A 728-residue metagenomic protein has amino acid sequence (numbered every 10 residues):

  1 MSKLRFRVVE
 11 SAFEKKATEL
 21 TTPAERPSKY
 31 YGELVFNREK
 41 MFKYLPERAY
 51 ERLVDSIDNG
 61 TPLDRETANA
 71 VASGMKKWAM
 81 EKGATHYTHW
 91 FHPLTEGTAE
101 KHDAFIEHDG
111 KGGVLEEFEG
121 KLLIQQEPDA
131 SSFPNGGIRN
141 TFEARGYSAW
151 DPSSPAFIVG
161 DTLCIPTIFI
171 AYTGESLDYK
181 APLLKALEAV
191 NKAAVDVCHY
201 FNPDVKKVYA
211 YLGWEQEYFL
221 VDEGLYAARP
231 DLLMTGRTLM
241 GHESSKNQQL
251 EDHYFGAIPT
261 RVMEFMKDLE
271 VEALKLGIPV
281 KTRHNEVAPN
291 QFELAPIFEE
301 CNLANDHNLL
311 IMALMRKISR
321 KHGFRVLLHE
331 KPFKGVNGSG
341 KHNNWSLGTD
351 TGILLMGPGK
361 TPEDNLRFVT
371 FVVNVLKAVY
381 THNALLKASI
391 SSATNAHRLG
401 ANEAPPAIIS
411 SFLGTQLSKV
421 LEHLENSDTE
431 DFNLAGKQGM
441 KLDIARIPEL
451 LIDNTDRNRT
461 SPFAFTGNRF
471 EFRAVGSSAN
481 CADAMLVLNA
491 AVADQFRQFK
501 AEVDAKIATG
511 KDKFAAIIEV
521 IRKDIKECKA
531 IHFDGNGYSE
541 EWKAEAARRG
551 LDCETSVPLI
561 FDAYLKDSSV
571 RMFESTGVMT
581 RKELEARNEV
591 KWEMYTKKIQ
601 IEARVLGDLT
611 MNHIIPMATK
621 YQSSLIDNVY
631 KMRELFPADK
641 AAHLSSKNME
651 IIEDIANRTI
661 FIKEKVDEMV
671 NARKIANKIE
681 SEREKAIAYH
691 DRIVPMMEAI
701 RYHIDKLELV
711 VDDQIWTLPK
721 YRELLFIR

Functional and structural regions predicted by a protein language model:
S2, R7-E14, E33-E39, T98 (+1 more regions): Eukaryotic, polar/proline-rich low-complexity intrinsically disordered regions
S2-A24, T141-F157: N-terminal hydrophobic targeting/anchoring segments and the immediately downstream early-domain regions of hydrolases
V8-V9, L20-V35, E39, E188 (+2 more regions): Flexible inter-domain linker/hinge segments
Y30-E143: Active-site core of metal-dependent hydrolases
T67-V71, F91-P93, K121-L122, F169 (+4 more regions): Active-site-proximal loop/turn and secondary-structure-junction residues that shape catalytic pockets, frequently
E96-G113, S131, R229, G236-T238 (+4 more regions): Short linear, low-complexity motifs centered on an aromatic residue
E143-L328, N337-G340, L347-E589: Glycine-rich, acidic/polar active-site loops that bind/position phosphate-bearing ligands
I521-R728: C-terminal amphipathic alpha-helical interaction region
